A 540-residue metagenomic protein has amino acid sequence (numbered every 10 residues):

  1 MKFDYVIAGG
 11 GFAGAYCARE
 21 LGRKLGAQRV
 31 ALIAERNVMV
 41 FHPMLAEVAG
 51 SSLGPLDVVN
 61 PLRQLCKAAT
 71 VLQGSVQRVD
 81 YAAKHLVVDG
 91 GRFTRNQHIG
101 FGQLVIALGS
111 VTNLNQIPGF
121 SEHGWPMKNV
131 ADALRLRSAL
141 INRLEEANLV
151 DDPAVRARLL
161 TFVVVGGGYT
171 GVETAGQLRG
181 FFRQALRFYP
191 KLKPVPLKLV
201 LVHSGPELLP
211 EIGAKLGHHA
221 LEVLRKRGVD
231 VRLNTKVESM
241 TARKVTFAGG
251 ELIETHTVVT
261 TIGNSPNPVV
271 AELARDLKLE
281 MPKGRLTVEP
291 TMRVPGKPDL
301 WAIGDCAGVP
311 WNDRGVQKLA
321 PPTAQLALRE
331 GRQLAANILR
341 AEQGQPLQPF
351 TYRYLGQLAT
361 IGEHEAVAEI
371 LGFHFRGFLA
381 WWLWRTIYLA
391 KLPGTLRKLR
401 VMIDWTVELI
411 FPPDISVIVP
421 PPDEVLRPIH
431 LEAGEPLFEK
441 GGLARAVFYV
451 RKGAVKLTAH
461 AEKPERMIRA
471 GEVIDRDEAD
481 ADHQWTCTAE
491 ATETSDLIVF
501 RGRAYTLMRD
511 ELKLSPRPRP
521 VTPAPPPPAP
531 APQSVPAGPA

Functional and structural regions predicted by a protein language model:
M1, T70-V163, V259: FAD-binding core/adjacent interface of flavoenzyme oxidoreductases
M1-R78, F162, V172-I212, V259: Beta1-alpha1 glycine-rich phosphate/pyrophosphate-binding loop at the start of Rossmann-like nucleotide-binding domains
I7-A8, I99-G109, V237, I253-G263 (+1 more regions): Short hydrophobic core segments
L25, L326, Q333-P420: C-terminal, flexible cofactor-proximal segment of oxidoreductases
A27, A69-V88, R179-P290, G296 (+1 more regions): A Rossmann-like FAD-binding core segment of flavoenzymes
E122-D152, R243-T246, L252-T257, T261-A327: FAD-site-proximal beta/loop scaffold in flavoenzymes
E435-T494, G502-L507, K513-L514: Cyclic nucleotide-binding regulatory domains
Q484-C487, D496, G502-A540: A small-molecule sensor/coupling module
